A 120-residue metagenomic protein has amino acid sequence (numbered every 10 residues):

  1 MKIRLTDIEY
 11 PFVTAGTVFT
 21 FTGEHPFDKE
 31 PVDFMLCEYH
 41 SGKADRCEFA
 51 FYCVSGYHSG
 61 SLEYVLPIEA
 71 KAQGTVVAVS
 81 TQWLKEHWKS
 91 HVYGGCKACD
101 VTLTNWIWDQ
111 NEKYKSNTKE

Functional and structural regions predicted by a protein language model:
M1-V13: Mixed-charge, Lys/Arg-rich low-complexity intrinsically disordered regions
D7, F27-K29: Intrinsic-disorder/low-complexity loop/linker signature
P11-E24: Short coil-to-beta transition motif at edge beta-strands of beta-rich domains
T22-H25, H40, W83-L84: Generic secondary-structure microfeatures
K29-I68: Basic/aromatic-rich interaction segments and small domains that mediate binding to polyanionic partners
S55-E120: Intrinsically disordered, low-complexity, charged/polar segments
